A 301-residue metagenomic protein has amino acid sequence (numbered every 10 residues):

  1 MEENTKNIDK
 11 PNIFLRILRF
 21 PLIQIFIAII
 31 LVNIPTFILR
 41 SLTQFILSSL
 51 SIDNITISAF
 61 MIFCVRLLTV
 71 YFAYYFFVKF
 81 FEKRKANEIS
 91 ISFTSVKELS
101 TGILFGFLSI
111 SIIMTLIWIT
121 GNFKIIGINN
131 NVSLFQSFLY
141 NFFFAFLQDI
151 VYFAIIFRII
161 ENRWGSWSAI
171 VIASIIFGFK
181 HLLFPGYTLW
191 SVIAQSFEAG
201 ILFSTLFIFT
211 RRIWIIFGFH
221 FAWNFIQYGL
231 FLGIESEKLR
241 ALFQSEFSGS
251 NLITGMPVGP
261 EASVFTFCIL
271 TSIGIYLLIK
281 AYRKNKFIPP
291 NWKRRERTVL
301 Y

Functional and structural regions predicted by a protein language model:
M1-R84, Y228-Y301: N-terminal, membrane-interfacial amphipathic/helix-forming hydrophobic leader that caps and precedes the first
E2-N7, L39-M61, E82-V151, F157-R163 (+2 more regions): Juxtamembrane helix-loop-helix connectors linking adjacent transmembrane helices in multi-pass membrane enzymes
L22, F26, L99-L104, L134-F135 (+4 more regions): Hydrophobic alpha-helical transmembrane segments
N33-F37, I110-T115, S174-L183, A222-L230: Aromatic-anchored segments of alpha-helical transmembrane domains
I34, V192-N251: Functionally important transmembrane alpha-helices
L67, S137, N141, I150 (+1 more regions): Alpha-helical transmembrane segments of multi-pass membrane proteins
I110-I113, N141, A145, S166-L182 (+1 more regions): Small-polar-interrupted transmembrane alpha-helices in polytopic inner-membrane proteins
L147-I172, I176, T205-R212: Membrane-interface helix/loop boundary segments of multi-pass membrane proteins
